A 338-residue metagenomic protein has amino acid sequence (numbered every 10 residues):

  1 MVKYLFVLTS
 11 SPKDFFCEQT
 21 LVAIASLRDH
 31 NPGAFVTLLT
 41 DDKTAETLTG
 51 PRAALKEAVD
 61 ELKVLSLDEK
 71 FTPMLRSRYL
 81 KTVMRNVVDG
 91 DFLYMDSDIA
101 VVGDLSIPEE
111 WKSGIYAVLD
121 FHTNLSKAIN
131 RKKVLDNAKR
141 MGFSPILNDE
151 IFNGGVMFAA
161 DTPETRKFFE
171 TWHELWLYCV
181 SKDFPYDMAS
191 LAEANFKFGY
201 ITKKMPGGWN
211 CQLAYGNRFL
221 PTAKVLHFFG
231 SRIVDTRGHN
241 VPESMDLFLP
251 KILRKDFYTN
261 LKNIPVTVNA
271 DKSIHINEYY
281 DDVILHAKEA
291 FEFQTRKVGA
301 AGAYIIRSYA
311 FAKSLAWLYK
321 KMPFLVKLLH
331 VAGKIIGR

Functional and structural regions predicted by a protein language model:
M1-E69, P163, L285, A300-Y304 (+1 more regions): N-terminal anchoring/stem segment of glycosyltransferases
V2-L5, Q19-V22, L38, L147-N148 (+1 more regions): A glycosyltransferase accessory/donor-loop signature
C17-L21, R78, T82, I99 (+2 more regions): Conserved glycosyltransferase catalytic-site signature
H30-N31, V87-D89, F198-G199: A structural signal for short coil/turn segments at secondary-structure junctions
D41-A45, I99-D104, W209-N210: Short, polar loop motifs at secondary-structure junctions
V64, Y79-N130: GT-A fold catalytic core of metal-dependent nucleotide-sugar glycosyltransferases, centered on the diacidic
T72-L75, N124-R131, D235-H239: Short, charged, surface-exposed secondary-structure boundary motifs
E110-E174: Conserved catalytic core of nucleotide-sugar-dependent glycosyltransferases
